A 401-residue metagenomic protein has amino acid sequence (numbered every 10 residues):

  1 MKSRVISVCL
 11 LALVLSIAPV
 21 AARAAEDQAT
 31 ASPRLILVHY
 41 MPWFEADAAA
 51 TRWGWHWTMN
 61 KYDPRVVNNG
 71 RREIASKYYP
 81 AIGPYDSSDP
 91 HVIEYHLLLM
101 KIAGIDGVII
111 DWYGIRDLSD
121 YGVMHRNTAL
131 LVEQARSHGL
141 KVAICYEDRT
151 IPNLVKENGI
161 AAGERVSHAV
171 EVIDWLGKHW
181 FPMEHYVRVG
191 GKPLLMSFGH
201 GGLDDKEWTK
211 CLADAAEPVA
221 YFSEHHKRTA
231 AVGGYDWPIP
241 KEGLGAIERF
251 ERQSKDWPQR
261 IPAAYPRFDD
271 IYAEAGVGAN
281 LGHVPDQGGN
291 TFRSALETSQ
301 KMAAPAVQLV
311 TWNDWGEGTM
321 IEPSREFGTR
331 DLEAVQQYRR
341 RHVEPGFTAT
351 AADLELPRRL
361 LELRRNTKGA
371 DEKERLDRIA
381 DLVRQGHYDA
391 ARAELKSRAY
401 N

Functional and structural regions predicted by a protein language model:
M1-R4: Positively charged n-region of N-terminal signal peptides that target proteins for export
S7-A18: Bacterial N-terminal signal peptides
V20-R23: Sec/Tat signal peptide C-region and signal peptidase I cleavage site
A25-N401: Glycan-processing catalytic domains of CAZymes
